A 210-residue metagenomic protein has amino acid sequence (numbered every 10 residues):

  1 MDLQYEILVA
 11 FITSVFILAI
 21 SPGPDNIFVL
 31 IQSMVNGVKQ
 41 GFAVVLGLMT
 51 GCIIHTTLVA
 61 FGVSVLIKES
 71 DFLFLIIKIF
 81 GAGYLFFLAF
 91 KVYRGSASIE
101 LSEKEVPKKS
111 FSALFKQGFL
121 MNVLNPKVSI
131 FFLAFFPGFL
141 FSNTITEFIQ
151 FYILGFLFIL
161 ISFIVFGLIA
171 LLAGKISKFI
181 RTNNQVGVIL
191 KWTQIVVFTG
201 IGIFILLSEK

Functional and structural regions predicted by a protein language model:
D2-L75, A134-L154, I159: Juxtamembrane transmembrane-helix termini in multi-pass membrane transport proteins
V38, P107, F111, F115 (+3 more regions): Juxtamembrane loop-helix boundary motifs flanking transmembrane segments in multi-pass membrane proteins
V38-A113, L172: Membrane helix-loop-helix hairpins that form the core translocation module of multi-pass transporters
L48, C52, T56, M121 (+4 more regions): Hydrophobic alpha-helical transmembrane segments in multi-pass membrane proteins
T56-A60, V123-S129, V197-K210: Hydrophobic alpha-helical transmembrane segments in multi-pass integral membrane proteins
E69-S98, S162-I169, S177-K210: Selective transmembrane alpha-helices of multi-pass membrane proteins
F115-V123: A short amphipathic helical element positioned immediately N-terminal to and/or at the very start of a transmembrane
Q150-G174: Hydrophobic alpha-helical transmembrane segments of multi-pass membrane transport proteins, especially secondary
